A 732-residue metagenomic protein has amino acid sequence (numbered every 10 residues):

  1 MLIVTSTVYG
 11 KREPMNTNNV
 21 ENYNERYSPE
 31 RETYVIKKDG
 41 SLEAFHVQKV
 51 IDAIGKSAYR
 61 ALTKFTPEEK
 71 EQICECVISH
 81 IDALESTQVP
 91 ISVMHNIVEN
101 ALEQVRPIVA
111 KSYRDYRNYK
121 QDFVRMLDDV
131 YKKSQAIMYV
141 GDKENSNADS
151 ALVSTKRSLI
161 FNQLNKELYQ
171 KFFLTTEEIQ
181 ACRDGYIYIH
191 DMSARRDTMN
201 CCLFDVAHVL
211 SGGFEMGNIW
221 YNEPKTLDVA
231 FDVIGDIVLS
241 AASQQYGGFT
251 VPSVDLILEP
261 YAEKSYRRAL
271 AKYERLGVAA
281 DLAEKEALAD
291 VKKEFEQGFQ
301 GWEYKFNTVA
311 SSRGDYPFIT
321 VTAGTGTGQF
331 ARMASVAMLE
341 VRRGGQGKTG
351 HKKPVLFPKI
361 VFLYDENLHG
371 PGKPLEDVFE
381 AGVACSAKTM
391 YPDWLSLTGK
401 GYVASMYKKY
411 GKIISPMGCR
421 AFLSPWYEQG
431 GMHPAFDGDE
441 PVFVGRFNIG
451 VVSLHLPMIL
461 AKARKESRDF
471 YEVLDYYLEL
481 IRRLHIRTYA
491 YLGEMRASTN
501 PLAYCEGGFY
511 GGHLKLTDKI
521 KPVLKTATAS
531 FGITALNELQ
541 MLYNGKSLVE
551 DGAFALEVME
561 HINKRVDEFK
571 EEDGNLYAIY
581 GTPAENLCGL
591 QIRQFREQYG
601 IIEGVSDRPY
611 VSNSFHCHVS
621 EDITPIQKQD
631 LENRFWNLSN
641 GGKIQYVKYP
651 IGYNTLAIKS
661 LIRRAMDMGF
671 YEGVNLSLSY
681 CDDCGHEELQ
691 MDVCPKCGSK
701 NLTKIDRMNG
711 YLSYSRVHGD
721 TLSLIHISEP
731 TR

Functional and structural regions predicted by a protein language model:
I3-P14: Short, Lys/Arg-enriched N-terminal segments with co-localized hydrophobic residues within the first ~10-30 amino acids
H46-K64: Short, surface-exposed, low-complexity cationic segments
K70-E85, H95-A101: Amphipathic alpha-helical segments that form the core helices of the histone-fold
I97-V130: Hydrophobic or amphipathic alpha-helical targeting/insertion segments
F123, V130-K525, K546-L548, G552-M708 (+2 more regions): Conserved catalytic cores of very large enzyme subunits
A529-L542, E560: Contiguous, well-ordered alpha-helical segments that form the cores/surfaces of helical PPI scaffolds
S723-T731: Residue-level detector of conserved catalytic or cofactor/ligand-binding positions in enzyme active sites
